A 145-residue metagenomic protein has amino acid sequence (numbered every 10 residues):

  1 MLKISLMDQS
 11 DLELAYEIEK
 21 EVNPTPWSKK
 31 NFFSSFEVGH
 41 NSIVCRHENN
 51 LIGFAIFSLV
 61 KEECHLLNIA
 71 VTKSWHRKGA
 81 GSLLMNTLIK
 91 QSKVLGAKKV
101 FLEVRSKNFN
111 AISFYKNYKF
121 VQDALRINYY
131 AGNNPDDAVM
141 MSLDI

Functional and structural regions predicted by a protein language model:
L2, L6-S74, M85-T87, Q91 (+3 more regions): Acetyl-CoA-dependent GNAT
L66, V100-V104: Conserved hydrophobic beta-strand within the GNAT/NAT acetyltransferase core sheet that lines the active-site cleft
T72, H76, E103-K107: Residue-level recognition of the GNAT/N-acetyltransferase active site
R77-K90, S113-N117: Conserved acetyl-CoA-binding loop-helix of GNAT-fold acetyltransferases
K78, L95-K98: Short coil/turn segments at alpha/beta junctions that flank glycine-rich nucleotide-binding fingerprints
M85, N108-A111, N128-N133: Short glycine/proline-centered loop/turn elements that form peptide/ligand docking sites
E103, K116, V121-D137: Conserved catalytic-core motifs of GNAT/GCN5-like acyltransferases
D137-I145: Terminal substrate-recognition subdomain of acyl/acetyltransferases
